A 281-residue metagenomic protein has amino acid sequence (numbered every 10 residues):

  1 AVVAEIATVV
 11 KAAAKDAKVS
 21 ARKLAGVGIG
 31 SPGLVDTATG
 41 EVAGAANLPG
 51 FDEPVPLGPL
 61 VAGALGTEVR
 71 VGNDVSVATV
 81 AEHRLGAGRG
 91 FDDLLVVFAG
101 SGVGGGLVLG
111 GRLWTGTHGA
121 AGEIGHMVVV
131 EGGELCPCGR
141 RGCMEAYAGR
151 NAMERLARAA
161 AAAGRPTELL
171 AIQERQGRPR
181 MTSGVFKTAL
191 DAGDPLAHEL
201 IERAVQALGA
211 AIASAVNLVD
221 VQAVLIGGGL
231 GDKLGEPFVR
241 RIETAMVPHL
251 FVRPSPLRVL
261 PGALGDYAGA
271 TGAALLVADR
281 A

Functional and structural regions predicted by a protein language model:
A1-G28, D36-E41, G63-T67, A81-F91 (+3 more regions): ATP-binding/phosphotransfer module of carbohydrate and carboxylate kinases, centering on a glycine-rich
P32: Conserved NAD(P)H cofactor-binding loop of Rossmann-fold oxidoreductase domains
E41-F51: A charged helix-plus-loop insertion that forms the helical arch/lid used to bind and gate nucleic-acid substrates
V69-N73: General beta-strand structural signal in soluble alpha/beta enzymes
D74, G100, A273: Active-site glycine-centered loops adjacent to acidic/histidine catalytic or metal-binding residues that shape
G104-V108: Short beta-strand scaffold segments in enzyme catalytic cores
A120-I124: Structural signature of FAD isoalloxazine-binding scaffolds in flavoprotein oxidoreductases
